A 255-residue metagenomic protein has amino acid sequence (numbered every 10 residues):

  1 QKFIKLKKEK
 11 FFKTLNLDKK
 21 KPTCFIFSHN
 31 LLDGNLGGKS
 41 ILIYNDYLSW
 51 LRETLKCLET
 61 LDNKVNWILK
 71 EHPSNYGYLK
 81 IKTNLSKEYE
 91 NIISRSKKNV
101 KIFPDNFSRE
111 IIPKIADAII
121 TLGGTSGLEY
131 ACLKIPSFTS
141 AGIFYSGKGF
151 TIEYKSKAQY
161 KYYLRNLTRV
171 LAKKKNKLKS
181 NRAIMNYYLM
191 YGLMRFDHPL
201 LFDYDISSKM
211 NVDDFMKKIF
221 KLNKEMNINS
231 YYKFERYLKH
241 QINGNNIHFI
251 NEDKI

Functional and structural regions predicted by a protein language model:
Q1-K21, A158-I255: C-terminal amphipathic helix plus adjacent low-complexity, charged tail appended to glycosyltransferase catalytic
Q1-N91: Conserved catalytic-core segment of nucleotide-activated headgroup transferases in glycan assembly
P22-F25, K64-I68, K101, D117-I120 (+1 more regions): Beta-sheet entry/capping signal
L31-L36, S74-L79, R109-I112, G127-E129 (+2 more regions): Flexible loop/turn segments at secondary-structure boundaries
K39-I43, K82-K87, I119, I135-S137 (+1 more regions): Short secondary-structure boundary/capping segments
S86-P104: Nucleotide-activated donor-binding/catalytic signature segment of Leloir-type glycosyltransferases, i.e., the conserved
V100-F103, T151-N166: Short acidic-hydrophobic, aromatic-tinged amphipathic segments that line or gate anion-handling sites
P104-I152: A donor-sugar binding/catalytic signature common to diverse glycosyltransferases and related nucleotide-sugar
